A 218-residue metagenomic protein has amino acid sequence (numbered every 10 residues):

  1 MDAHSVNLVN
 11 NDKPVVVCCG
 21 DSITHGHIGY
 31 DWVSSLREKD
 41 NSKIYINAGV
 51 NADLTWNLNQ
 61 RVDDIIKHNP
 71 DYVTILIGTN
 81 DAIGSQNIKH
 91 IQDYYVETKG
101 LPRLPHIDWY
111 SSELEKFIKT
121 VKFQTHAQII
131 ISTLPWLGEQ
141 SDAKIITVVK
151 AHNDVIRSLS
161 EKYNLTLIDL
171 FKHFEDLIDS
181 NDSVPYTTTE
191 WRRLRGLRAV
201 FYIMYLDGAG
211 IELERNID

Functional and structural regions predicted by a protein language model:
M1-D2, W56-L58: Short gly/ser/thr-rich secondary-structure transition/capping motifs
M1-V16: Membrane/wall-proximal cationic-aromatic binding patches
N10-D12, S35-N41, N57-I217: Alpha-helical cap/lid subdomain in secreted, periplasmic, or secretory-pathway luminal O-acyl-processing enzymes
D12-G29, N80-A82: Catalytic nucleophile-elbow at a beta strand-turn-alpha helix junction centered on a G-D-S/GDSL motif, marking
S22-H25, G49-D53, W136-E139: Short histidine/acidic/glycine/proline-rich micro-motifs that form metal- and phosphate-coordinating active-site loops
W32: N-terminal carbohydrate-binding/catalytic regions of secreted carbohydrate-active enzymes
S42-W56: A short beta-strand-loop structural module common to alpha/beta enzyme folds
